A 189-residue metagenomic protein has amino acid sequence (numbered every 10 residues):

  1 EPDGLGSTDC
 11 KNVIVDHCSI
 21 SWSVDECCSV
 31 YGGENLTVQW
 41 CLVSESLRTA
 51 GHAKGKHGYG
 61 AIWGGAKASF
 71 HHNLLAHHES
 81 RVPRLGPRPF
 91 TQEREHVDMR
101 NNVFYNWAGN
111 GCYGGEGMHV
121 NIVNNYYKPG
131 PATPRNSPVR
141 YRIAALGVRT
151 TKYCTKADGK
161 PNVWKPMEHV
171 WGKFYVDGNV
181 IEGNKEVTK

Functional and structural regions predicted by a protein language model:
E1-G6, W22-V30, G51-G65, E79-P89 (+2 more regions): Extracellular beta-strand/beta-solenoid scaffold signature
D9-W22, E34-H52, G58-L85, E93-A108 (+2 more regions): Right-handed parallel beta-helix
Y31-G32, G115: Short glycine/proline-enriched turns and hinge-like loops at secondary-structure junctions
N106-K189: Active-site/pore-lining binding-face segments in mid-to-C-terminal subdomains
